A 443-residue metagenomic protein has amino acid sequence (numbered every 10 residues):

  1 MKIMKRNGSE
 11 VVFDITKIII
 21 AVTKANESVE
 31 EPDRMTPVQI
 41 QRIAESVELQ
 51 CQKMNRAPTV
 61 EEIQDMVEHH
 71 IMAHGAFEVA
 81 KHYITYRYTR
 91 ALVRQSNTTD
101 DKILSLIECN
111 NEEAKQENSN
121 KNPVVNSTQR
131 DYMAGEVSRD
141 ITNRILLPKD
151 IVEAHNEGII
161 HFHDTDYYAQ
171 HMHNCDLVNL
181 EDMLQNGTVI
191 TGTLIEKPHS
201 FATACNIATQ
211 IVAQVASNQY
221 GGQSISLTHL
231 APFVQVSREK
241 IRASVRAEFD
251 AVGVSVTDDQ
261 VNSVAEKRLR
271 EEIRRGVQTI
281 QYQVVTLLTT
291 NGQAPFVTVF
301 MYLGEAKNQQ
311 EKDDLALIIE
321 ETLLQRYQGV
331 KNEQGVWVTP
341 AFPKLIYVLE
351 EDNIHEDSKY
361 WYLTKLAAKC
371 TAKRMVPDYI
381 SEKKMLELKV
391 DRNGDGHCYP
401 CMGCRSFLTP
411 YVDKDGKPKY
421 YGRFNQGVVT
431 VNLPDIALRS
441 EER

Functional and structural regions predicted by a protein language model:
M1-N110: Charged, amphipathic alpha-helical regulatory modules used for macromolecular assembly or allosteric control
T89-E441: Conserved catalytic cores of very large enzyme subunits
